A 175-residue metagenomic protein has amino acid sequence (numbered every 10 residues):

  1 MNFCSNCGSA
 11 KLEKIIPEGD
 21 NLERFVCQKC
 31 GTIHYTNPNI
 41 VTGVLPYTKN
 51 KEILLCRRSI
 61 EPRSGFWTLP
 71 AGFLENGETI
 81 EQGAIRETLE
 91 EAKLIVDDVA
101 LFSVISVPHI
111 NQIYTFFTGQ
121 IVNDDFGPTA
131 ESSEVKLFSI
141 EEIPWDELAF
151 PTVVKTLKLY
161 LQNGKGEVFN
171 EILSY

Functional and structural regions predicted by a protein language model:
M1-C4, G164, E171-Y175: A broadly conserved sequence feature marking short terminus-proximal activation segments in nucleic acid-centric
M1-V44: Acidic, metal-coordinating catalytic segment for phosphate/diphosphate chemistry, firing primarily on the Nudix
L22, N37-V41, T48, P62-S64 (+2 more regions): Short connector loops at helix/strand junctions that flank enzyme active sites, especially segments positioning acidic
K29, R58, A71, G119 (+1 more regions): Active-site donor-binding loop signature of nucleotide-sugar glycosyltransferases
P46-Y47, L55, G119, L137: Conserved hydrophobic "DFG−1" position in protein kinase catalytic cores
Y47-E90: Conserved Nudix-box catalytic region and its N-terminal flanking loop in Nudix hydrolases and closely related
L74-L159, V168-F169, L173-S174: Unchanged
